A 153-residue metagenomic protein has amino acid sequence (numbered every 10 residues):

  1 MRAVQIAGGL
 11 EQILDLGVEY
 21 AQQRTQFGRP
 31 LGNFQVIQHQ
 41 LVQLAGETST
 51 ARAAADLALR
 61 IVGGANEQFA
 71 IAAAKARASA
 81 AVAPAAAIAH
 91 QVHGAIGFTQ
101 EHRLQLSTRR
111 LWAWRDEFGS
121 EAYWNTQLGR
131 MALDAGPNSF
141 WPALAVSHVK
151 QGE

Functional and structural regions predicted by a protein language model:
M1-E153: Alpha-helical interface subdomain recognition
